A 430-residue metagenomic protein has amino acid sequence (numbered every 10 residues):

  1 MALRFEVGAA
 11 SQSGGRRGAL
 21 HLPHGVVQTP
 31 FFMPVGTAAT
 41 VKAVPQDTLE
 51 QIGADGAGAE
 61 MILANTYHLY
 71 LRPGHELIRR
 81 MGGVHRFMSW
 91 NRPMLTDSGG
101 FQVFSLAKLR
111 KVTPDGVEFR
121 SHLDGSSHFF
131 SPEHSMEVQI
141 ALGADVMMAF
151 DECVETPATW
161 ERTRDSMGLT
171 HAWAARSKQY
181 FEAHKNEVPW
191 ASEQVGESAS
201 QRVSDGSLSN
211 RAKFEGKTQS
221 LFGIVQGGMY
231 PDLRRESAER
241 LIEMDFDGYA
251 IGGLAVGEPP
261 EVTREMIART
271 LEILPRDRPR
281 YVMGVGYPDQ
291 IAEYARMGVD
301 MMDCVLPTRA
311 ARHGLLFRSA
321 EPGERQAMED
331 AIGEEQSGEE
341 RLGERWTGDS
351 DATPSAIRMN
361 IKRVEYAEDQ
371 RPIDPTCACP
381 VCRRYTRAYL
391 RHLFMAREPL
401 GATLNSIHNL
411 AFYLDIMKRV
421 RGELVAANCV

Functional and structural regions predicted by a protein language model:
M1-E187, V364: Non-catalytic, usually N-terminal nucleic-acid engagement modules in DNA/RNA processing proteins
M1-H21, V27-P34, A43, D151-P157 (+1 more regions): C-terminal extensions of enzymes
G25, I62, D97, Q139 (+5 more regions): Conserved, mostly hydrophobic/aromatic
W90, L95, G100-A107, T113-D124 (+5 more regions): Active-site pocket-lining/capping segments in soluble small-molecule metabolic enzymes
H184, G216-F222, Q226-D330, G343-I373: Glycine-rich phosphate/ribose-binding loops and adjacent secondary-structure elements that form binding surfaces
